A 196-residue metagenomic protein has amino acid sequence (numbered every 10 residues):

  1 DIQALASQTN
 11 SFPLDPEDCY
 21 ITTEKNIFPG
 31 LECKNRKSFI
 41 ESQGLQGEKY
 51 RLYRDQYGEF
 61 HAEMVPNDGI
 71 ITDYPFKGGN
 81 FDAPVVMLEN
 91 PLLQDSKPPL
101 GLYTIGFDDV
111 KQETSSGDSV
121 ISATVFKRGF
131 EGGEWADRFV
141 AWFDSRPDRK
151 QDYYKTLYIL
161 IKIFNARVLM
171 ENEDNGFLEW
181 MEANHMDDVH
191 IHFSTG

Functional and structural regions predicted by a protein language model:
D1-F193: RNase H-like, metal-dependent nuclease domains and their acidic two-metal-ion catalytic environment used
